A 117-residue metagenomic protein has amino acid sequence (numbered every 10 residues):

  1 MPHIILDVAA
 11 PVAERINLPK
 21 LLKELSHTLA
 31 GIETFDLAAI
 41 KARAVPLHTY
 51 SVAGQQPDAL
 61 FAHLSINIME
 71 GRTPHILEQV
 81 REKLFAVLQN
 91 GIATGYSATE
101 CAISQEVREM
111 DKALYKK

Functional and structural regions predicted by a protein language model:
M1-K117: A domain-level signal for the structural core that forms small-molecule/cofactor-binding pockets and catalytic centers
